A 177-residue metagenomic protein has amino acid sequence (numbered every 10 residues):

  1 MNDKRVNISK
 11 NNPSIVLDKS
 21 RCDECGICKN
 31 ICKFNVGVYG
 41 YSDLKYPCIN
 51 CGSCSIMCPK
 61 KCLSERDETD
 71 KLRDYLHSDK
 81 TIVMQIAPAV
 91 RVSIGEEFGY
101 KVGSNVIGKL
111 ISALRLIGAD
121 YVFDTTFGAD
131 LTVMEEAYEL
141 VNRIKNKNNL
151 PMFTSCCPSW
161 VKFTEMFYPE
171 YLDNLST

Functional and structural regions predicted by a protein language model:
N2-L17, R21-D70: Iron-sulfur cluster-binding cysteine motifs and their immediate structural context in ferredoxin-like electron-transfer
E65-T177: Iron-sulfur-associated redox domains of electron-transfer enzymes in respiratory and anaerobic energy metabolism
